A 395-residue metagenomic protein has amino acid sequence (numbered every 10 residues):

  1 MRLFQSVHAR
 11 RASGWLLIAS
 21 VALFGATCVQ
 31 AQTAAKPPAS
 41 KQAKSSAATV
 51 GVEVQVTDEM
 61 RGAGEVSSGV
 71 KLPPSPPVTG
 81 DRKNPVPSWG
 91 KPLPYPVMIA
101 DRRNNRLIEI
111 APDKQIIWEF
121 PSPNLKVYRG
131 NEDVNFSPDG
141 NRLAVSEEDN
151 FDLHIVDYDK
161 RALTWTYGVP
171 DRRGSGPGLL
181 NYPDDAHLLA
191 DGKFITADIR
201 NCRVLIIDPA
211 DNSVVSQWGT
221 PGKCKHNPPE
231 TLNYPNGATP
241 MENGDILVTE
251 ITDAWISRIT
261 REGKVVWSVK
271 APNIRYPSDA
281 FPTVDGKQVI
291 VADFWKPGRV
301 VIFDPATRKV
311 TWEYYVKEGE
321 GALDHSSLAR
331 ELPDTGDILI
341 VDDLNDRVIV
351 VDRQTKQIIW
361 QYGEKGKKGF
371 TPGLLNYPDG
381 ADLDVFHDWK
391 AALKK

Functional and structural regions predicted by a protein language model:
M1-R10: N-terminal secretory signal peptides that target proteins for export/translocation
L3-F4, W15-I18, V56, M60: Extended hydrophobic/Leu-rich segments
A9-R10, S20, S46: N-terminal start and proteolytic maturation junction detector
S13-T27: Bacterial N-terminal signal peptides
V29-A35: Boundary at the C-terminal end of the N-terminal hydrophobic targeting segment
K36-K395: Histidine-/acidic-rich catalytic cores in large beta-rich domains
